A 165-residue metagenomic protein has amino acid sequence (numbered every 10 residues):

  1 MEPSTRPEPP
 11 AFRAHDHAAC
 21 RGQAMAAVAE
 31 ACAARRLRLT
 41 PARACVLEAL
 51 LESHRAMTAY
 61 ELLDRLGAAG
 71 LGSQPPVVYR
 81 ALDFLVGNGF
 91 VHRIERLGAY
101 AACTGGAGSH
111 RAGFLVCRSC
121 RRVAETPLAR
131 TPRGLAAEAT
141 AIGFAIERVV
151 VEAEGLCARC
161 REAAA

Functional and structural regions predicted by a protein language model:
G22-R36: Short, Lys/Arg-enriched N-terminal segment that forms or immediately precedes the first helix of a structured domain
L39-A42: Short helix-coil-helix linker/hinge
A44-A49: Pre-recognition alpha-helix immediately N-terminal to the DNA-recognition helix within helix-turn-helix or winged-helix
S53-T58: Short capping segments at the starts of secondary-structure elements
E61-G67, V78: A short acidic, leucine-rich amphipathic alpha-helix
V78-N88: Basic amphipathic alpha-helical segments that dock to polyanions
G87-A165: Non-DNA-binding regulatory cores of transcription-related proteins, predominantly C-terminal effector-binding
